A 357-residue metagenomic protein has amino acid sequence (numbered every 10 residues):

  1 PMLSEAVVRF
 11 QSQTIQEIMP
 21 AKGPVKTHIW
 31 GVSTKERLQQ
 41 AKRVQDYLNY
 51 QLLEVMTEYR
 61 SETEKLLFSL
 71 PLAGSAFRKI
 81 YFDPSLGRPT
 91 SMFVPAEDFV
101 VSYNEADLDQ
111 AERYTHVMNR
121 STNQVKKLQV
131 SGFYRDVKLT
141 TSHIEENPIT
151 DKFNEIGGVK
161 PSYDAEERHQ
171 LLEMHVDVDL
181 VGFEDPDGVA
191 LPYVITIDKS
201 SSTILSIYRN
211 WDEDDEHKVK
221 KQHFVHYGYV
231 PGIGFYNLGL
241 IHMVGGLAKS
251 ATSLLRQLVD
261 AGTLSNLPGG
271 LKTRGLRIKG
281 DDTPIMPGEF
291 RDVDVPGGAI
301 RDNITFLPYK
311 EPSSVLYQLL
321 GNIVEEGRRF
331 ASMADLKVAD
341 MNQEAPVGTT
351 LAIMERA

Functional and structural regions predicted by a protein language model:
P1-A357: Extended alpha-helical, oligomerization-prone segments that build pores/tubes and scaffolds
